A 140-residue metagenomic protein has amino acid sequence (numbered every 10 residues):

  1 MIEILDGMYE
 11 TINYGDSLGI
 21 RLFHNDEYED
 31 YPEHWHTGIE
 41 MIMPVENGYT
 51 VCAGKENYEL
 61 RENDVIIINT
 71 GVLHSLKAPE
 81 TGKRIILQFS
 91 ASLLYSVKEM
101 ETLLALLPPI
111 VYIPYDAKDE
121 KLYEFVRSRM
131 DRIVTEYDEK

Functional and structural regions predicted by a protein language model:
M1-R61: Generic protein-terminus/edge-of-domain signal
I2-G19, L73-E139: A hydrophobic/aromatic-rich effector-binding and dimerization subdomain of bacterial HTH-type transcriptional regulators
V45, R61, N69, K77 (+1 more regions): Residue-level detector of conserved, well-ordered beta-strand and adjacent loop positions that form binding/recognition
T50-C52, I68, H74-E80: Short beta-strand His + acidic residue motifs that chelate non-heme Fe in jelly-roll/DSBH and cupin folds
N57-E59, I68, L103-L106: A short glycine/small-residue-enriched secondary-structure motif
